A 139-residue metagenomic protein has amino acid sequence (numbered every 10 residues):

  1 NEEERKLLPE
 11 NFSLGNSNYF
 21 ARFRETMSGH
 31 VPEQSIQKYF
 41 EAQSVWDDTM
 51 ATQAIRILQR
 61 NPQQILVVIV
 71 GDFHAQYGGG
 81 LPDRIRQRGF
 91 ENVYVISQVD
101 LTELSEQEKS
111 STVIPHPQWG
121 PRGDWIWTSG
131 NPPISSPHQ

Functional and structural regions predicted by a protein language model:
N1-I55: A substrate-binding/cap region within the structured catalytic cores of diverse enzymes
V45, T49-R60, Q64-V67, F73-Q139: C-terminal regions of proteins
